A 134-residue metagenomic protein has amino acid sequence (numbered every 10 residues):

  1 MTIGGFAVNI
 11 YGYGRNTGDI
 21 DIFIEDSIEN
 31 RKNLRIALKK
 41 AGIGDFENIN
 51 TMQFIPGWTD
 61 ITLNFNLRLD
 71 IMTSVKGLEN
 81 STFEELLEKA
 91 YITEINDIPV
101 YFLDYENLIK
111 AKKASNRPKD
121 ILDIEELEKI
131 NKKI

Functional and structural regions predicted by a protein language model:
M1-I134: Compositionally biased terminal segments of proteins
